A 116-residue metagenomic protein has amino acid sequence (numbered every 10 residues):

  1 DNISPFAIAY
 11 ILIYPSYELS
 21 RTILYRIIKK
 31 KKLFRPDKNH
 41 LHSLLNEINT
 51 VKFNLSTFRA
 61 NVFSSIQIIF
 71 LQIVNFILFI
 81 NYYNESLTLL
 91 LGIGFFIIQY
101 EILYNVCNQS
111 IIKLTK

Functional and structural regions predicted by a protein language model:
D1-K116: Alpha-helical transmembrane segments
